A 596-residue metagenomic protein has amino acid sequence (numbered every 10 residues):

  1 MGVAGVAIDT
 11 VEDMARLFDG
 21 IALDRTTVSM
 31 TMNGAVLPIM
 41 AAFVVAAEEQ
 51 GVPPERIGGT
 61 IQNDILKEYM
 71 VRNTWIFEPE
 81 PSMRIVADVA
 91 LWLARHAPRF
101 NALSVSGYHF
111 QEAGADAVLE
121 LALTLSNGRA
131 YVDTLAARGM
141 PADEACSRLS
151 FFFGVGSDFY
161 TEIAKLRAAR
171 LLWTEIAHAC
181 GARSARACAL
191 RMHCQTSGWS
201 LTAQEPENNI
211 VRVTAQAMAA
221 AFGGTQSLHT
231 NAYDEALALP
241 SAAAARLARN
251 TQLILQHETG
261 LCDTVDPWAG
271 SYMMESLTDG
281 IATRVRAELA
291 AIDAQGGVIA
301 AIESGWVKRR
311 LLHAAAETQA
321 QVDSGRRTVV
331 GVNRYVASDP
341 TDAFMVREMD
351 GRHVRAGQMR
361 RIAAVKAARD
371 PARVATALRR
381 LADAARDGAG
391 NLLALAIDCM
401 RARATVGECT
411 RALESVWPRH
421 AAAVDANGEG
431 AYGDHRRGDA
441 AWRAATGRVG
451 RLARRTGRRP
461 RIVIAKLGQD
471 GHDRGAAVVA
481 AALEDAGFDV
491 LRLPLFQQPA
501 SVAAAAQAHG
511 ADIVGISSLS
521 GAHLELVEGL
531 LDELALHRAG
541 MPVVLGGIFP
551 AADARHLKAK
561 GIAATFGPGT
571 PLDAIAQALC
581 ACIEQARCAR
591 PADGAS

Functional and structural regions predicted by a protein language model:
M1-D9, M30-G34, M70-R84, H109-L123 (+13 more regions): Alpha-helix capping and helix-loop boundary segments enriched in small/acidic/polar residues
M1-G156, C180-H193, A221, S227-N231 (+4 more regions): Catalytic alpha/beta active-site cores
V11-I21, A42-A46, V89-H96, T124-R138 (+19 more regions): Generic, well-ordered alpha-helical scaffold segments in large soluble proteins
A122-N127, Y131, S150-R334: Active-site capping/gating regions of soluble enzymes
A189-M192, R458-R461, L536-G546: Short beta-strand/loop segments at the ligand-binding rim of alpha/beta enzyme cores
A242, L253, H257-W442, Q507 (+1 more regions): Flexible, glycine-rich loop/tail regions that form catalytic "lids" or insertion modules at the edges of active sites
G270, A476-I583: Cofactor-cradling patches in redox/metallo enzymes
A581-G594: The C-terminal output helix
